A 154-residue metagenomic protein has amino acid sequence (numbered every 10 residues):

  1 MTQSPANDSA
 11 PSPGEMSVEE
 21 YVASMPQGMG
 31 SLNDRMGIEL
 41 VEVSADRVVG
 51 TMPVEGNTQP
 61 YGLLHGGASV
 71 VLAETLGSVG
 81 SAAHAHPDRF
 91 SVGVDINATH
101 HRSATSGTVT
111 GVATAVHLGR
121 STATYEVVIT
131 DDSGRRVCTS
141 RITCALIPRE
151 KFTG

Functional and structural regions predicted by a protein language model:
M1-G154: Terminal targeting signals and extreme-terminal segments of soluble enzymes
